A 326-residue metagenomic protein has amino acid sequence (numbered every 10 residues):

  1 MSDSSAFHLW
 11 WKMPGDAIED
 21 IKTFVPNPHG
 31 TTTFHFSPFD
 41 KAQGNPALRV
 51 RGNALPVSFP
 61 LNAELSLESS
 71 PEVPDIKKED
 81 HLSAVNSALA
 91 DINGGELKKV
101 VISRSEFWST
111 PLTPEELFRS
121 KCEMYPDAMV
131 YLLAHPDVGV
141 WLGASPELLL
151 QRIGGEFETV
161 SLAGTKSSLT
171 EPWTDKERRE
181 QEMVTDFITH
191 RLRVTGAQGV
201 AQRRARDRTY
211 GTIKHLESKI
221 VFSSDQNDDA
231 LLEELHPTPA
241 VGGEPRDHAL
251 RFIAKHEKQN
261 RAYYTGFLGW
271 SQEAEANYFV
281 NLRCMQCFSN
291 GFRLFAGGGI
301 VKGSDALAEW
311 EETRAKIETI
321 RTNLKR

Functional and structural regions predicted by a protein language model:
S2-F7, H29, P46, R104 (+2 more regions): An anion-binding catalytic pocket shared by soluble metabolic enzymes
W11-E116, G154, S168, D175-R179 (+2 more regions): Non-catalytic accessory segments adjacent to catalytic cores
T33, D127-V130, A262-T265: Short, hydrophobic/aromatic-rich segments at coil-to-beta transitions
H35, G95, L150, D186 (+3 more regions): A residue-level signal for conserved active-site and pocket-lining positions in enzyme catalytic cores
A54-N86, S109, E158-K255, K325: Contiguous alpha-helical scaffold segments within structured protein domains that host functional hotspots
A90-E96, E123-Y125, H135-V138, Q151-E156 (+4 more regions): Secondary-structure boundary elements
P136-G139, R204-I213, F267-W270: A glycine-rich phosphate-binding loop feature that marks nucleotide/adenosyl-phosphate handling sites
S223-R326: Conserved hydrophobic core element of enzyme catalytic domains
